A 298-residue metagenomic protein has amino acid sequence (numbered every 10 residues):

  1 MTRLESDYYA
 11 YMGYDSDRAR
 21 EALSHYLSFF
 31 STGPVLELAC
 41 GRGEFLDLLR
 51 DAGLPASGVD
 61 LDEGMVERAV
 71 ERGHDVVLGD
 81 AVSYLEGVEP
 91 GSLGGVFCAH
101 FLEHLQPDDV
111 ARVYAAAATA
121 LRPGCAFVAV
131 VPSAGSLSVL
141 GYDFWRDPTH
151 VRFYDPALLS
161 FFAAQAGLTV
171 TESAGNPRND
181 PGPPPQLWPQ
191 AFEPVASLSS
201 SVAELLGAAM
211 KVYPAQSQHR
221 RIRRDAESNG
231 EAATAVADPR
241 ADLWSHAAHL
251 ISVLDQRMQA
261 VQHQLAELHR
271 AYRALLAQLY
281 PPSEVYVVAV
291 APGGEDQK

Functional and structural regions predicted by a protein language model:
M1-G91, G95-F97, Y114, G230 (+3 more regions): Conserved N-terminal segment of class I S-adenosyl-L-methionine
G95-D108: A short SAM/SAH-binding and catalytic strip from SAM-dependent methyltransferases
L105, A134-L137, P177-N179: Feature marks short, surface-exposed loop/turn motifs that line or immediately flank catalytic pockets and channel
A111-P123: A short glycine-rich, Lys/Arg-flanked "PGG" loop and its adjoining helix->strand segment in the class I
A129-R152: Short, glycine-/aromatic-enriched active-site segment of Class I SAM-dependent methyltransferases
V151-G167, S173: Short alpha-helix
L159, H269-L279: Short, P/G- and charge-enriched loop/turn segments at secondary-structure junctions
T171-D238, S245: Conserved catalytic loop of SAM-dependent methyltransferase domains
